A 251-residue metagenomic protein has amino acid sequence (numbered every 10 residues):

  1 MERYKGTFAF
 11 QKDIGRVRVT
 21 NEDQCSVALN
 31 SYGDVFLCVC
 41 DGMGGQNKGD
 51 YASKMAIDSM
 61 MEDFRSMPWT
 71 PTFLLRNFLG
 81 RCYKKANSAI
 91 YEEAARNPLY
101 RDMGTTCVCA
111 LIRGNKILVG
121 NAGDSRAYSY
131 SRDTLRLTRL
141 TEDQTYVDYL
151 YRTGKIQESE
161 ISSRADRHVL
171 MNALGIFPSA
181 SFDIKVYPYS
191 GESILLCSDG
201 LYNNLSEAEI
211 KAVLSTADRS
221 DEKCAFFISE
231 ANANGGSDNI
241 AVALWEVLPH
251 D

Functional and structural regions predicted by a protein language model:
M1-D251: PP2C/PPM-type serine/threonine phosphatase catalytic domain
